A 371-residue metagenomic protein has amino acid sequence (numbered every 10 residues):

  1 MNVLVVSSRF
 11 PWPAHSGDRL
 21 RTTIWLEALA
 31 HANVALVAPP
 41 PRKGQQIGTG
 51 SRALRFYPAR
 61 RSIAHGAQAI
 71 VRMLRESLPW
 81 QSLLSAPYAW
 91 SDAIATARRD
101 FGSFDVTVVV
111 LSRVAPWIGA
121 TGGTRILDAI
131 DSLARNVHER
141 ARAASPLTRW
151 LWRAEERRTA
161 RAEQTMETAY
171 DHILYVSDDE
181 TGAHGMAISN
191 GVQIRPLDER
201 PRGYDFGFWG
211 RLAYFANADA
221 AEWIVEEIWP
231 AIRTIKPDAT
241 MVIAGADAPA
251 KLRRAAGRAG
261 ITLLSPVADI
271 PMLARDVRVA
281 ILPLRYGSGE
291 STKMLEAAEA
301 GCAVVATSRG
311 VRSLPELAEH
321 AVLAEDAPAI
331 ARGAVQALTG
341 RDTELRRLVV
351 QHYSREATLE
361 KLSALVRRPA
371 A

Functional and structural regions predicted by a protein language model:
S8, R61-S85, R125-R161, R211 (+1 more regions): Acceptor-binding helix/loop patch of EC 2.4 sugar-transfer enzymes, predominantly nucleotide-sugar-dependent
R21-T22, E27, T159-A160, G191-D276: Conserved catalytic-core segment of nucleotide-activated headgroup transferases in glycan assembly
I24, S91, A95-R98, L133 (+1 more regions): Membrane-proximal helix-turn-helix segments that form the acceptor-binding/catalytic region of lipid-linked
S85-A89, T339-P369: A charged, aromatic-enriched C-terminal amphipathic alpha-helix characteristic of glycosyltransferases across folds
D171, R275-G289, A300-A303: Acidic donor-binding loop of glycosyltransferase active sites
V176-D179, I188-G191, R202: Carbohydrate-associated surface elements
K293-E296, A303-T307: Short hydrophobic beta-strand element within catalytic cores of glycosyltransferases and related nucleotide-activated
L317-P328, V335-T339: Conserved acidic donor-binding segment of nucleotide-sugar-dependent glycosyltransferases
